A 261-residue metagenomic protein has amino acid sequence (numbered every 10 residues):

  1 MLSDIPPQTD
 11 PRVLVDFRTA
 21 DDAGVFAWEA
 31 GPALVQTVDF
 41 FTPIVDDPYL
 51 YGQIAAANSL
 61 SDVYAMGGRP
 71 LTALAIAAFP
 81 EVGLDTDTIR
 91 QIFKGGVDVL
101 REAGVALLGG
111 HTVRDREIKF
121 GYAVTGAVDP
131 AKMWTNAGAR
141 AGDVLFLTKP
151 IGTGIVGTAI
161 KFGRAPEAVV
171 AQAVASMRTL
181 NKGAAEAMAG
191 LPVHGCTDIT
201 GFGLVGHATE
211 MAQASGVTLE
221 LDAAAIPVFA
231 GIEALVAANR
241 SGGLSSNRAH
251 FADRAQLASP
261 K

Functional and structural regions predicted by a protein language model:
M1-I5: N-terminal amphipathic/basic leader segments beginning at the initiator methionine
T9, L14-Q36, Y64-L71: N-terminal glycine-rich anion-binding loops that anchor highly charged ligand groups
L14-F17, V113, M177: Short Gly/Pro-enriched turn/cap motifs at secondary-structure boundaries
G24-V35, R178-A184, D253-P260: Acidic-glycine-rich active-site phosphate/pyrophosphate-binding loop
W28-V45, L50-Q53, R69-A165: Glycine-rich anion-binding loops of enzyme active sites
P48-L74, Q91-E102, L180-G195, I199-M211: Small-aliphatic-rich amphipathic alpha-helix that forms the alpha element of a beta-alpha
E81-A106, V113-F120, G190, T197-K261: Glycine-/charge-enriched secondary-structure boundary and capping motifs
A123-M133, E167-M188: Active-site glycine-rich loop that binds ribose-phosphate moieties when present
